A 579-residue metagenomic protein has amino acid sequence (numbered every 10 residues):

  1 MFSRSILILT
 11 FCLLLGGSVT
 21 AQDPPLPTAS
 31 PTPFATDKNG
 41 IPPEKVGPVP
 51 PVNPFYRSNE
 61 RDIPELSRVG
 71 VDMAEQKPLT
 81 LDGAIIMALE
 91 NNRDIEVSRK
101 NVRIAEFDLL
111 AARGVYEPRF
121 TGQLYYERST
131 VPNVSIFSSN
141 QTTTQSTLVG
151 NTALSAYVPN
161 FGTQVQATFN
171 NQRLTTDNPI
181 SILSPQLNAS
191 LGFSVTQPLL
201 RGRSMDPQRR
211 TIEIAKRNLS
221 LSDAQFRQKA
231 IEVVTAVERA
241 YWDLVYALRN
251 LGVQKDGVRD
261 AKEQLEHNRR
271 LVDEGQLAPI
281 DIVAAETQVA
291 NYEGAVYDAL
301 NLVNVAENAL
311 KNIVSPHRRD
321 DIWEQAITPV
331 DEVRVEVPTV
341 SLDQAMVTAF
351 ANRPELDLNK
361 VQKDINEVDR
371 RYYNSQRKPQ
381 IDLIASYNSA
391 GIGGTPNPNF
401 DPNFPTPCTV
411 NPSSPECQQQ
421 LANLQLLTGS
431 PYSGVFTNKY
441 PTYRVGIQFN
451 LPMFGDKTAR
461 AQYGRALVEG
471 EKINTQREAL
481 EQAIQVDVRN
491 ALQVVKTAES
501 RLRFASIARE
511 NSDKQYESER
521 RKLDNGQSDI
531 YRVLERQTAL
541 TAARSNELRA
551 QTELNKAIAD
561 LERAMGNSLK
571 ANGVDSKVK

Functional and structural regions predicted by a protein language model:
R4-L9, T20-P48, R128-T130, N308 (+9 more regions): Acidic, low-complexity, intrinsically disordered peripheral segments
Q22-T147, V195-R210, I214-K216, Y241 (+5 more regions): Bacterial Sec-pathway N-terminal export signals of envelope proteins
V69-Q76, L124-F193, T328-P338, R371 (+2 more regions): Small/polar, glycine/serine/threonine/aspartate-rich low-complexity segments that form flexible
V97-K100, R113, N160-N188, R201-A224 (+9 more regions): Sec/SRP-type N-terminal targeting helices
A112, A224-Q344, V494, A498 (+5 more regions): Periplasmic alpha-helical coiled-coil/stalk elements that build and connect Gram-negative outer-membrane
